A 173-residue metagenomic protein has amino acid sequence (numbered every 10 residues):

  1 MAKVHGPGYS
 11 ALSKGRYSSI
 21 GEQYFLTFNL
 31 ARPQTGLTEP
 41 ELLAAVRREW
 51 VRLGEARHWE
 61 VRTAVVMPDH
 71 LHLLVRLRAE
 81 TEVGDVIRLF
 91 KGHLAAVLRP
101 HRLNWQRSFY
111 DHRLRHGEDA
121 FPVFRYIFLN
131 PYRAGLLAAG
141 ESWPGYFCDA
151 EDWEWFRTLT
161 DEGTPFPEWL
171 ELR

Functional and structural regions predicted by a protein language model:
M1-R173: Short catalytic/metal-binding and nucleic-acid-binding patches
